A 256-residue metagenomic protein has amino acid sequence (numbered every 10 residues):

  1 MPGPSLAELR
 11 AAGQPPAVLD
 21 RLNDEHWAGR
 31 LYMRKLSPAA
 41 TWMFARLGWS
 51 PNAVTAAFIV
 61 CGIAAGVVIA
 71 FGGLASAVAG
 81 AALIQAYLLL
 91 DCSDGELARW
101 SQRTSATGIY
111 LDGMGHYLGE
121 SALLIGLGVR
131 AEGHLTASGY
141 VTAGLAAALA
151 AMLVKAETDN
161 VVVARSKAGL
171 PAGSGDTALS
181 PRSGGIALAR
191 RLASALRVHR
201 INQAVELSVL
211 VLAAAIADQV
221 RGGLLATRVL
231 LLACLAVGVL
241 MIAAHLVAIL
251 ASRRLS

Functional and structural regions predicted by a protein language model:
M1-L36, T158-S256: C-terminal membrane-associated helical module and adjoining short loops/tails
M43, I63-V67, E96, V211-I216: Alpha-helical transmembrane segments of multipass membrane proteins
P51-T107, L124, A226-C234: Membrane-embedded alpha-helical segments that form the functional core of polytopic membrane enzymes, especially those
G62, G66-A70, L127-R130, K155-V162 (+2 more regions): Structural signal for membrane-spanning alpha-helices in multi-pass inner-membrane proteins, emphasizing helix cores
A79, S138-E157, V163: Alpha-helical transmembrane segments
I84-L90, A147-K155, A215, C234-M241: Alpha-helical transmembrane segments of multi-pass membrane proteins
A98, R103-G115, A193-A195: Juxtamembrane helix-capping/reentrant segments at transmembrane boundaries
I109-L149: Long, highly hydrophobic alpha-helical transmembrane signal-anchor segments
